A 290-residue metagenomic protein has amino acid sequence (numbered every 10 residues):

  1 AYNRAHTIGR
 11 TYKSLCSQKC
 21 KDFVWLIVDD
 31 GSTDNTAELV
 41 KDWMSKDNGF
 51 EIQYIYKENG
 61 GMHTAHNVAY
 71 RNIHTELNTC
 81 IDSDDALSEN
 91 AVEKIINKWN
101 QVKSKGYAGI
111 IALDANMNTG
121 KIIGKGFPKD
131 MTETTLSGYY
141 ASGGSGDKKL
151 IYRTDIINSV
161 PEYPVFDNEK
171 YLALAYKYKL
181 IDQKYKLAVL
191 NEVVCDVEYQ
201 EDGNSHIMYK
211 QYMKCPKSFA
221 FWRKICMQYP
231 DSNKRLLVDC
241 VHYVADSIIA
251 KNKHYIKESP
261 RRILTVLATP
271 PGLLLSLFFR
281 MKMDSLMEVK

Functional and structural regions predicted by a protein language model:
R4-Q18: Short, well-formed alpha-helical segments that are part of the catalytic scaffolds of diverse glycosyltransferases
S14, D29-L39: A conserved acidic beta->alpha catalytic loop
D22-G31, Q53-E58: Short beta-strand/loop segment that forms part of the nucleotide-sugar
K57-I73: Glycine-rich, basic loop-to-helix element that forms the pyrophosphate-binding segment of sugar-nucleotide handling
N78: Short aromatic/hydrophobic "clamp" motif used to bind/position activated sugar donors
N90-G124: Conserved donor NDP-sugar-binding/catalytic core segment of glycosyltransferases
I123-H206: Conserved nucleotide-sugar donor-binding catalytic segment
C195-Q200, I207-N233: Catalytic core of nucleotide-sugar-dependent glycosyltransferases
